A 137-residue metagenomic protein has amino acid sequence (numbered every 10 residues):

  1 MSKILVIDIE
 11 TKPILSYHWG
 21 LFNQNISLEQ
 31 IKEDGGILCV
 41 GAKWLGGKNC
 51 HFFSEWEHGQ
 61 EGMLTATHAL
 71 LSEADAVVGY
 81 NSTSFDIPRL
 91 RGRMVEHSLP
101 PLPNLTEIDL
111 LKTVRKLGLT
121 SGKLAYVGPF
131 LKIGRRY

Functional and structural regions predicted by a protein language model:
M1-S72: Conserved RNase H-like, two-metal-ion catalytic cores of nucleic-acid enzymes
G46-F130: Conserved DEDDh/DEDDy metal-dependent 3′-5′ exonuclease domain
G134-Y137: A conserved mid-domain beta-alpha-beta active-site/ligand-binding segment of alpha/beta enzyme cores
